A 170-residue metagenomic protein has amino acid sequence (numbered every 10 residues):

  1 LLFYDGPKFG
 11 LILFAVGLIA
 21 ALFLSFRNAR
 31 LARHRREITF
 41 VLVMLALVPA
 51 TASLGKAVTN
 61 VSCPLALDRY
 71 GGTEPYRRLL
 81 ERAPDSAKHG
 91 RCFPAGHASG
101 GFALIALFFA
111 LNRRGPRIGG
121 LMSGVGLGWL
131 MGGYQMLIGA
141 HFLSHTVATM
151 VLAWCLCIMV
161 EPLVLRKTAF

Functional and structural regions predicted by a protein language model:
L1-L18, K56-T59, C63-P64, T73-E74: N-terminal transmembrane-helix/juxtamembrane module of multi-pass inner/ER membrane proteins
D5-I12, E37-F40, I118-G126, T146: Alpha-helical transmembrane segments of integral membrane proteins
F9, F40, M44-V48, T149 (+2 more regions): Hydrophobic alpha-helical membrane-embedded or membrane-associated segments
I19, T51, G55, L156-V164: Alpha-helical membrane-inserting segments
L22-V58, G120-S123: Interfacial segments of alpha-helical transmembrane regions
F26-R30, V58-C63, L67, G115-P116 (+1 more regions): Membrane-interfacial segments
N60-S86: Membrane-interface interhelical connector segments
Y76-F170: Membrane-embedded catalytic cores of phosphoryl/pyrophosphoryl-handling enzymes
